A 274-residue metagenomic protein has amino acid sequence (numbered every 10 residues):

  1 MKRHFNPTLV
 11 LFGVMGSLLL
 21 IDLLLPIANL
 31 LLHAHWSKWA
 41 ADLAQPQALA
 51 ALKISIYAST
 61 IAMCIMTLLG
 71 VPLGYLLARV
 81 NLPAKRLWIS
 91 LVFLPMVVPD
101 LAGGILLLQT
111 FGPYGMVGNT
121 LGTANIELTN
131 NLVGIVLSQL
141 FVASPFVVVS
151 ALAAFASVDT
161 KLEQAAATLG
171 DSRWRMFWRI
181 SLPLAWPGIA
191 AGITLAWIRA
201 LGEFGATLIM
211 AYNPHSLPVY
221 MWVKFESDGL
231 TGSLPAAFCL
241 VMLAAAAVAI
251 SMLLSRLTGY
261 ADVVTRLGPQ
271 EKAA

Functional and structural regions predicted by a protein language model:
R3-S37, P46-A156, I180, L184-A200 (+5 more regions): Membrane-water interface segments at the C-terminal ends of transmembrane alpha-helices in multi-pass inner-membrane
P83, S172-R173: Short coil/turn motifs that cap or connect alpha-helices
L152-Q164, R173: Membrane-helix/interface signature in polytopic inner-membrane proteins
A165-A166, M176, I180, M221: Hydrophobic positions on the alpha-helical face of helix-turn-helix-like DNA-binding modules
L169-G170, P183: Glycine/proline-centered hinge or cleavage motifs at structural transition points of membrane proteins
Y212-E226: Short hydrophobic, aromatic-rich alpha-helical segments embedded in or entering the lipid bilayer of multi-pass
T258-G268: Short, Lys/Arg-enriched, Gly/Pro-containing loop segments at transmembrane-helix junctions of multi-pass membrane
